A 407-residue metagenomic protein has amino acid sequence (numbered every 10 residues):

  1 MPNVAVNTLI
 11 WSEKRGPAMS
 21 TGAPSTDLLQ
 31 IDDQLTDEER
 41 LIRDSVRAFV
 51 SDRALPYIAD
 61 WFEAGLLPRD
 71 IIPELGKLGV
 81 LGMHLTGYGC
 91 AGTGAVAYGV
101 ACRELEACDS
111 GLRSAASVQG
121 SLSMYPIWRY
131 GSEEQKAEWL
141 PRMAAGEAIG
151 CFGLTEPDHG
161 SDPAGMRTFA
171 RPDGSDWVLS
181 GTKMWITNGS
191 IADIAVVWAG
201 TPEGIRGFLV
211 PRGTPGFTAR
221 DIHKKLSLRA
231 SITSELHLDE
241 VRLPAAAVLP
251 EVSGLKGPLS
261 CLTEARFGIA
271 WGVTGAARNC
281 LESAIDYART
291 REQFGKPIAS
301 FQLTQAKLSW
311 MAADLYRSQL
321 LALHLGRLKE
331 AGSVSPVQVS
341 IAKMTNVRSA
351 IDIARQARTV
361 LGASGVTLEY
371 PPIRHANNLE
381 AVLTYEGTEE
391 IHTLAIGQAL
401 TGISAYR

Functional and structural regions predicted by a protein language model:
P2-C108, L112, V118, Y130-Q135 (+5 more regions): Alpha-helical interface subdomain recognition
T93, D162-A164, N188-A192, R229-S231 (+1 more regions): Short glycine/proline-enriched turns and hinge-like loops at secondary-structure junctions
G94-C102, D162-M166, P211, H237 (+1 more regions): Structural signature of FAD isoalloxazine-binding scaffolds in flavoprotein oxidoreductases
M143, D158-S161, W185-N188, G200 (+1 more regions): Short Gly/Pro-enriched turn/cap motifs at secondary-structure boundaries
G146-L154: A short, Trp-centered hydrophobic/proline-enriched beta-strand micro-motif
G165, G213-R242: Flexible, small-/acidic-enriched active-site or ligand-binding loops
S180-R220: A short core secondary-structure module
S234-S260: A short, charged helix-loop
